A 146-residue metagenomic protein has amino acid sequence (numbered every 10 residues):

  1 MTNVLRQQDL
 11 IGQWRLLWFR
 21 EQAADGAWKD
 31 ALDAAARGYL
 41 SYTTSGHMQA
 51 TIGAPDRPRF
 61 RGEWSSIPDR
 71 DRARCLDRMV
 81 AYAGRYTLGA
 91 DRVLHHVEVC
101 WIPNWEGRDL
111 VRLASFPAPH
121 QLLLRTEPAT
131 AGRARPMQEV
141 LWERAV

Functional and structural regions predicted by a protein language model:
M1-V146: Lipid interaction determinants
